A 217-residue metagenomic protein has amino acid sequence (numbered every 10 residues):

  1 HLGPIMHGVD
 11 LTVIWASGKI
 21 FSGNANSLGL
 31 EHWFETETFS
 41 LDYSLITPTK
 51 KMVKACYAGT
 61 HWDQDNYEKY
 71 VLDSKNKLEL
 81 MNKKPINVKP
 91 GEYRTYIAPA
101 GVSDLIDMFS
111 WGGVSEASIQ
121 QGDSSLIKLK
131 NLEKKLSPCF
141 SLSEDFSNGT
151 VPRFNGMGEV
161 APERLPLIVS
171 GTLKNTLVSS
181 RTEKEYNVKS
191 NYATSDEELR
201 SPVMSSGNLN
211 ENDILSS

Functional and structural regions predicted by a protein language model:
H1-P152, V169-T172, R200: Active-site bordering "gate/hinge" segments that shape substrate access to catalytic or cofactor-binding pockets
N131-S217: Dual-mode signal for accessory low-complexity, basic/Gly-rich regions
